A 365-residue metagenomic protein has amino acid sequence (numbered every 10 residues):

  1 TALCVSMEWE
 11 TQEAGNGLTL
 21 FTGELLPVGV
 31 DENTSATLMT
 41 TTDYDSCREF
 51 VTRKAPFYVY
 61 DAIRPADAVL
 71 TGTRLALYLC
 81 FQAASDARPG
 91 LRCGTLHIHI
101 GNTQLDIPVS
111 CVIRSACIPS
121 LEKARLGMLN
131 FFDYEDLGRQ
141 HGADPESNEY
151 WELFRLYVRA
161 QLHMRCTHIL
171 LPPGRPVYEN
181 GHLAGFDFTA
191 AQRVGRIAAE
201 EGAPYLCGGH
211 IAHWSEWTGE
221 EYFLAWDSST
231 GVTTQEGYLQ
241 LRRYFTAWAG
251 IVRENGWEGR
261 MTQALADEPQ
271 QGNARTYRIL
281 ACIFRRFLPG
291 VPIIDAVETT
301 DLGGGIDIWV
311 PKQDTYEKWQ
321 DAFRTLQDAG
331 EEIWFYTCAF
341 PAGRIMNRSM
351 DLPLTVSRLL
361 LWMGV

Functional and structural regions predicted by a protein language model:
T1-L79, A87: Surface-exposed binding patches on compact interaction domains or structured appendages
V5-E10, Y44-V51, P56-D67, Q82 (+3 more regions): Aromatic-lined carbohydrate-binding surfaces of glycoside hydrolases
G72, H163-R165, G305, D328-G330 (+1 more regions): Short, well-ordered loop/turn elements at secondary-structure boundaries
R74-Y78, E258-A264, F340: Glycine-rich, often proline-containing surface loops adjacent to acidic residues and nearby aromatics that form
D86, Q270-Q271, Y316: Short strand->helix junction
P292-I294, W334: Structural detector of well-ordered beta-strand residues that form the stable sheet scaffold of enzyme domains
I308-V365: Catalytic-core region of carbohydrate-active enzymes that cleave or remodel glycosidic bonds
